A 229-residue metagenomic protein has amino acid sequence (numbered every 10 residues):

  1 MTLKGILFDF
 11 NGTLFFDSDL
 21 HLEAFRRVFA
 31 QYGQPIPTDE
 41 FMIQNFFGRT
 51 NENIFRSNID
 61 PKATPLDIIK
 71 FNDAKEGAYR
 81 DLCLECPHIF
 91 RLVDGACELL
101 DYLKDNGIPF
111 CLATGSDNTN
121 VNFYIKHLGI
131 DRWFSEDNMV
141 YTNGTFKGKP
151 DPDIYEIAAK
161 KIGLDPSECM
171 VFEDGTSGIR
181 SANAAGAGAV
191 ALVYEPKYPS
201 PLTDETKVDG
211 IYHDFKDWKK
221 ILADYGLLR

Functional and structural regions predicted by a protein language model:
M1-K4, D101, D117-N118, F123-R229: Asp-based, Mg2+/Mn2+-dependent phosphohydrolase catalytic module
L3-C97, D101-N106, T119: N-terminal helical cap/lid subdomain that shapes the substrate entry/recognition surface in HAD-like hydrolases
N11, L22-F25, D67, A78-D81 (+5 more regions): A generic short-segment signal for beta-strand/edge and adjacent turn/coil regions
L14, F110-A113, V171-F172: Conserved SAM-binding loop
P35, P109, G188: Residue-level detector of anion-binding/catalytic polar loops
L92, A113, K147: Residue-level marker of regulatory loop/turn positions in helix-turn-helix DNA-binding domains and in histidine
